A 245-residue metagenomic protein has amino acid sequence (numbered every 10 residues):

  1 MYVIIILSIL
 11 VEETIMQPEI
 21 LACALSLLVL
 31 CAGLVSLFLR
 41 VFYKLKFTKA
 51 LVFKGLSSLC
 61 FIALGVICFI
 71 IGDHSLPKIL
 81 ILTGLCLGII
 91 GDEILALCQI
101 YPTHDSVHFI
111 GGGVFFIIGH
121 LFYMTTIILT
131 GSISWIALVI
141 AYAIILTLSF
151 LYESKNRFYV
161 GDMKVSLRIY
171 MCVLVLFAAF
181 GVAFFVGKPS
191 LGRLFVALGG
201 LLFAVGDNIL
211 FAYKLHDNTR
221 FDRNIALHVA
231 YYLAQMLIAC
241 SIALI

Functional and structural regions predicted by a protein language model:
L7-I245: Polytopic alpha-helical membrane-helix bundles and their juxtamembrane interface segments in multi-pass membrane
